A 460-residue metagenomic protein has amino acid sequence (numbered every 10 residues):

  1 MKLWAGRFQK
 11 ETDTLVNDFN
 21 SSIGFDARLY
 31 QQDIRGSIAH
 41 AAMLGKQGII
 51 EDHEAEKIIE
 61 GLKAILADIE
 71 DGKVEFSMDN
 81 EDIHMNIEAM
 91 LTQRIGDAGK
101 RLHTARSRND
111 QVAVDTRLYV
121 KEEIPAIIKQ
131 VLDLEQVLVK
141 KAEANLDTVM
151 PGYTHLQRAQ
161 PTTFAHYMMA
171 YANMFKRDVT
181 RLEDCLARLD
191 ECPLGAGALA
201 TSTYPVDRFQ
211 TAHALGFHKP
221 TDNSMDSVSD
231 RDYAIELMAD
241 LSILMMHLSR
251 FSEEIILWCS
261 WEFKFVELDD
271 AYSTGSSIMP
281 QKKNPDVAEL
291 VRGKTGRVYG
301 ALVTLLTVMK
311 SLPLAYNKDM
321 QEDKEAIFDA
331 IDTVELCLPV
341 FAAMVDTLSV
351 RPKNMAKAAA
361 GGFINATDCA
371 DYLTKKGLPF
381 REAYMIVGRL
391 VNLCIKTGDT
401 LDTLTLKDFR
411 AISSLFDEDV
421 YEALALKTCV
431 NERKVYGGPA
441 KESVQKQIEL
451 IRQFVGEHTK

Functional and structural regions predicted by a protein language model:
M1-G36, D97-A98, Q281-K460: Glycine-rich cofactor/substrate-binding loops
M1-T201, V206-H213, T274-G275, D286 (+3 more regions): A helix-coil-helix interface module used to build multimeric assemblies and to scaffold catalytic/cofactor sites
S37, H84, E88, A234-L237 (+2 more regions): Short runs of predominantly hydrophobic/aromatic residues within well-ordered alpha helices that form helix-helix
A39-A42, L118, E122, I235-A239 (+1 more regions): Positions in alpha-helical segments
H40, G61, I65-D68, M90 (+18 more regions): Generic, well-ordered alpha-helical scaffold segments in large soluble proteins
K57-E60, M225-D230, I386-L390, A425-T428: Short linear loop/turn motifs
V120-I124, I128, E143, P151 (+4 more regions): Charged, flexible cofactor/metal-binding loops and thiol motifs
